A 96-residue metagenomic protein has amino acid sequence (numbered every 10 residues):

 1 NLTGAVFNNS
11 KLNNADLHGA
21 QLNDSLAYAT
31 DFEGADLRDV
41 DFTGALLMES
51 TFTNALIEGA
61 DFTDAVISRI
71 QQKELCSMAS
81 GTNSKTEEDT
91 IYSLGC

Functional and structural regions predicted by a protein language model:
N1-G95: Tandem repeat scaffolds
